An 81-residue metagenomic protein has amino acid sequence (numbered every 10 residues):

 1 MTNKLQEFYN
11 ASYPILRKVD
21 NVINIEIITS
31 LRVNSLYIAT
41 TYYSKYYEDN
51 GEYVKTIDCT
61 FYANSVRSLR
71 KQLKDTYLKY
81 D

Functional and structural regions predicted by a protein language model:
M1-N24: Negatively charged, low-complexity tracts enriched in Asp/Glu with abundant Ser/Thr
M1-N3, L78-D81: Short intrinsically disordered terminal tails
N3-E7, A11, S35, C59 (+1 more regions): Short non-domain terminal segments
R17-K71: Acidic, low-complexity, intrinsically disordered interaction modules
K71-K79: Short, intrinsically disordered, mixed-charge
